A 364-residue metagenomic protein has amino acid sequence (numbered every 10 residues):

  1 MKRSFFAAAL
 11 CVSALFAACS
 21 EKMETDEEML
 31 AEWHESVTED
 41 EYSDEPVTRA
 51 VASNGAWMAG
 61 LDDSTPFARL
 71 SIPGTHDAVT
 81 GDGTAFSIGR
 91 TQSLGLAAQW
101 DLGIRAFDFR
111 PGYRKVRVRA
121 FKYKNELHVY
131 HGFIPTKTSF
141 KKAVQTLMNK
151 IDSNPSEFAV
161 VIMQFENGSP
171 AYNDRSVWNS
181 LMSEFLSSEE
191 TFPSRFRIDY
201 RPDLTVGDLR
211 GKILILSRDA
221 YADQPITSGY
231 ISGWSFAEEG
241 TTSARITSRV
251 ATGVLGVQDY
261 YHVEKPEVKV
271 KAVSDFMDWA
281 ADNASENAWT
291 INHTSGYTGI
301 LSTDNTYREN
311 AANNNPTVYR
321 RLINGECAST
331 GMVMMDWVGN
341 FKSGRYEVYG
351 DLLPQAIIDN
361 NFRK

Functional and structural regions predicted by a protein language model:
M1-S4: Positively charged n-region of N-terminal signal peptides that target proteins for export
F16-A18: C-terminal motif of bacterial Sec signal peptides marking the signal peptidase cleavage site
S20-K22: Bacterial signal peptide processing site
D26-L102, K115-S153, T294-K364: Long, acidic (Asp/Glu-rich), low-complexity accessory segments flanking structured domains
A68-L70, F107-F109, A159-M163, I215 (+2 more regions): Hydrophobic faces of well-ordered beta-strands that scaffold small-molecule active sites in alpha/beta enzyme cores
L102-F107, N154-V160, T191, R210-K212 (+2 more regions): Loop/turn elements at helix/coil->beta-strand transitions in domains of secreted/extracellular proteins
G112, N125-P193: Metal-dependent phosphodiesterase/phospholipase catalytic core, i.e., the His/Asp/Glu-rich active-site region
L216-K364: C-terminal active-site rim and adjoining tail of enzyme catalytic domains
